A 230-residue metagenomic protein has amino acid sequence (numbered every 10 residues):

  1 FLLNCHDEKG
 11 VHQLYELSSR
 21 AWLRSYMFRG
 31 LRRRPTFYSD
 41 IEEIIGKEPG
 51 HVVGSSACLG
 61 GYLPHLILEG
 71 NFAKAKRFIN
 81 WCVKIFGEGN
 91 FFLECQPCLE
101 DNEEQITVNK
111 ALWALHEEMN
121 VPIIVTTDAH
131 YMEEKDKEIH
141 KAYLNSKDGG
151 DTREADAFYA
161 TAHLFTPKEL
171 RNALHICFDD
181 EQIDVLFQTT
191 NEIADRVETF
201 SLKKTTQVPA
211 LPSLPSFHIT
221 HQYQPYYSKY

Functional and structural regions predicted by a protein language model:
F1-Y230: Phosphodiester-processing cores and adjacent nucleic acid-binding clamps
